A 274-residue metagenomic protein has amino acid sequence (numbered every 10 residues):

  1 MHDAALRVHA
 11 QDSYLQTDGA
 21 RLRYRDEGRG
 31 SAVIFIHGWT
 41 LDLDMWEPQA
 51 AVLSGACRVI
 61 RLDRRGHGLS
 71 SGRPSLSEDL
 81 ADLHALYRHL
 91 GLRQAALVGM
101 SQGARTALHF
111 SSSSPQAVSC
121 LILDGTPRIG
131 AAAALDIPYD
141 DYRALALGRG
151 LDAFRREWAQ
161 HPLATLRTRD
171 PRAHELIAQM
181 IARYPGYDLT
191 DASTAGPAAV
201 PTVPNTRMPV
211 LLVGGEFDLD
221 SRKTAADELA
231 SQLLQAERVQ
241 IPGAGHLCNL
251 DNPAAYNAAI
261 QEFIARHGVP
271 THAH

Functional and structural regions predicted by a protein language model:
S13, D18-S71: Conserved HGGG/HGGXW glycine-rich cap/lid loop of the alpha/beta-hydrolase fold
M45-E47, S70-P74, A132-A134, K223-T224: Conserved catalytic-core motifs of eukaryotic protein kinase domains, centered on the activation segment
E47-A51, I60-V98, A258-Q261: Active-site loop/oxyanion-hole signature of alpha/beta-hydrolase fold enzymes
G99, G103, A107: Gly/Ala-rich beta-loop-alpha elbow adjacent to hydrolase catalytic centers
L108-S113, S119-G148: Flexible "cap/lid" loop of the alpha/beta hydrolase fold
A132-A134, L147-P204: Conserved alpha/beta-hydrolase catalytic His-Asp/Glu region
G186-S231: Conserved serine/cysteine hydrolase catalytic core
A236-H274: Catalytic active-site module of serine/aspartate enzymes centered on a nucleophile-bearing elbow/loop
